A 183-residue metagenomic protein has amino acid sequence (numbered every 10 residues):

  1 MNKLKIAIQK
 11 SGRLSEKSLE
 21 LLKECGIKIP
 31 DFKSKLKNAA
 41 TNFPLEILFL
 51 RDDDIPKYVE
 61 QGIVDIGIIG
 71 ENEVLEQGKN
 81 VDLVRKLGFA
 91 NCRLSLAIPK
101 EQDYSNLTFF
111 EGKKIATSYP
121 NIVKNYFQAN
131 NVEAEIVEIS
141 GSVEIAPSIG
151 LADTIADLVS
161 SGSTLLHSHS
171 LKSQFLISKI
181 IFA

Functional and structural regions predicted by a protein language model:
M1-A183: Domain-level signature for soluble enzymes in the chorismate/prephenate branch of the shikimate pathway
